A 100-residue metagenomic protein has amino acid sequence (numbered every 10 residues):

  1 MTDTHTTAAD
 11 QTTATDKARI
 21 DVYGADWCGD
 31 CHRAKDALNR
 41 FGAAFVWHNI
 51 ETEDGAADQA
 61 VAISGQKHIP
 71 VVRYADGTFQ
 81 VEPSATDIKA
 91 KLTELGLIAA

Functional and structural regions predicted by a protein language model:
T2-D3, I63, L95-I98: Chalcogenol-based redox active-site neighborhoods
H5-A43: Local sequence-structure signature of Cys/Sec-based thiol-disulfide redox active-site neighborhoods
G29, G55, D87: Short alpha-helical
A43-A57: Thiol-based oxidoreductase modules, predominantly thioredoxin-like and allied folds used for disulfide exchange
A57-I63, L92: Short amphipathic alpha-helix with an adjacent loop that forms part of the alpha/beta core around
I63-V72: Structural micro-motif
Y74-A100: Non-catalytic, surface beta->alpha helical segment in thiol-disulfide oxidoreductase systems
